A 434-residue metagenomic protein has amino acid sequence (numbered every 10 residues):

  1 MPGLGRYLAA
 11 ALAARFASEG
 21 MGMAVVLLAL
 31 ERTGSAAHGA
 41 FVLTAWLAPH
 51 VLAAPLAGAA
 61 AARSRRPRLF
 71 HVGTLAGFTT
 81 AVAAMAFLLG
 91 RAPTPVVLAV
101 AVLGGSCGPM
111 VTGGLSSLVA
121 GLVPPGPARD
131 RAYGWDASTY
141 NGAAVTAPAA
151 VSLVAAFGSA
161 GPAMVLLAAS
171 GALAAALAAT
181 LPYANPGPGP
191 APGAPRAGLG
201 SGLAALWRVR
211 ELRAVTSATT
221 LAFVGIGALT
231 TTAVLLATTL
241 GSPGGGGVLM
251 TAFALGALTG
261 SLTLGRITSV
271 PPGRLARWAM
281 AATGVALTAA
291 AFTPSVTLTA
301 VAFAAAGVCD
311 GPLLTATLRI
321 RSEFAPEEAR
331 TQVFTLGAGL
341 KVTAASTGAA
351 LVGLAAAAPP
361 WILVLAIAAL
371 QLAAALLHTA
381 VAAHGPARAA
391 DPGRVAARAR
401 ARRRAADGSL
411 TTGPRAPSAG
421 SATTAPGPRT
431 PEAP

Functional and structural regions predicted by a protein language model:
M1-G5, Y183-S217, R394-G413: Juxtamembrane intracellular "pre-TM" segments in multi-pass secondary transporters
R6-G22, W46-G58, L69, T74-L75 (+4 more regions): Substrate-agnostic recognition of the 12-TM MFS/MFS-like secondary transporter fold
M23-A24, G158-V165, A204-L262, W361: A single, central transmembrane helix in multi-pass transporters
V26-R32, A86-L88, T146-L167, T239 (+1 more regions): Transmembrane alpha-helix termini and helix-breaking/packing motifs in multi-pass membrane transporters
L52-L56, H71-G77, T239-P414, P426-P434: C-terminal transmembrane bundle of multi-pass solute transporters/carriers
F87-A101, A291-F303: Helix-loop junctions at membrane interfaces in 12-TM secondary transporters
G121-L122, A169-G193, V270, A380-P392: Helix-loop junctions on the cytosolic side of multi-pass membrane transporters, especially the intracellular loop
P162-T180, V364-A380: Symmetry-related core transmembrane helices of the 12-TM Major Facilitator Superfamily/SLC fold
